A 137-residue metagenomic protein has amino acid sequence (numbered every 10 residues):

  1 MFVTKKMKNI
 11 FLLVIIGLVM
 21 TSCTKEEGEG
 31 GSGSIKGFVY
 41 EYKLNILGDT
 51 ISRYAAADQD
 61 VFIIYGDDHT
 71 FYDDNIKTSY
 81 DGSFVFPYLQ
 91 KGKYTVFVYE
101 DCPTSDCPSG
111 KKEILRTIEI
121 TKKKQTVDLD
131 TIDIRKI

Functional and structural regions predicted by a protein language model:
V19-S22: C-terminal motif of bacterial Sec signal peptides marking the signal peptidase cleavage site
G33-Y42: A short, amphipathic beta-strand motif
E41-K43, G48-D49: Short solvent-exposed capping/turn motifs at the termini of beta-strands
Y54-N75: Short amphipathic beta-strand segments in non-cytosolic proteins
S79-Y88: Short, surface-exposed beta-strand/beta-hairpin micro-motifs centered on an aromatic residue
G92-V98: A short tyrosine-centered beta-strand micro-motif
D101-D130, I137: Structured interaction patches on ligand/partner-binding surfaces of diverse proteins
